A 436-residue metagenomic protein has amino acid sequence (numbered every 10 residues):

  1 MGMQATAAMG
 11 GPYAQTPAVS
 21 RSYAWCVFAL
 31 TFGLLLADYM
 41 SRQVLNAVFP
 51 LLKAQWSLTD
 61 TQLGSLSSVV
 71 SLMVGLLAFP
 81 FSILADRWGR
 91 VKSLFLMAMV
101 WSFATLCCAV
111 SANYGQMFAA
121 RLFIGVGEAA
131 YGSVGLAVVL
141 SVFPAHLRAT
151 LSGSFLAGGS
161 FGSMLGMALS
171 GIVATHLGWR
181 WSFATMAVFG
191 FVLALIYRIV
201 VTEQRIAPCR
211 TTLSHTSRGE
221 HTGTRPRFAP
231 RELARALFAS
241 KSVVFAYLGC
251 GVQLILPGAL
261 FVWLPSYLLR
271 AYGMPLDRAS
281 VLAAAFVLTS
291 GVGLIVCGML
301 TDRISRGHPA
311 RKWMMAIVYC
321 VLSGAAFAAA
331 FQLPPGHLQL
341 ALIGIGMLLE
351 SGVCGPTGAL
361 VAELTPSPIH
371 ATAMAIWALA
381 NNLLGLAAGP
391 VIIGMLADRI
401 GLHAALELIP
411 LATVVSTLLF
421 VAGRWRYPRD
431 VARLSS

Functional and structural regions predicted by a protein language model:
Y13-S20, P208-Y247, A271: Juxtamembrane intracellular "pre-TM" segments in multi-pass secondary transporters
Q43, S71-F79, A129, S163-M164 (+3 more regions): Residue-level signature of mid-helix packing/kink "hotspots" within the transmembrane helices of 12-pass Major
L45-N46, K241-L294, C354, G358 (+1 more regions): Extracytoplasmic gate region of multi-pass secondary transporters
S57, G89, V110-Q116, P144 (+1 more regions): Helix-breaking motifs and short loop linkers at transmembrane-helix boundaries and internal kinks in secondary membrane
L76-A112: Conserved MFS/SLC helix-loop-helix module at the cytosolic interface between two early adjacent transmembrane helices
K92-L106, K312-F327: Structural signature of the two symmetry-related core transmembrane helices
A120-F161: Cytoplasmic helix-loop-helix junction between adjacent transmembrane helices in 12-TM secondary transporters
F155-Q204: Helix-loop-helix hairpin linking two adjacent transmembrane segments in secondary transporters
